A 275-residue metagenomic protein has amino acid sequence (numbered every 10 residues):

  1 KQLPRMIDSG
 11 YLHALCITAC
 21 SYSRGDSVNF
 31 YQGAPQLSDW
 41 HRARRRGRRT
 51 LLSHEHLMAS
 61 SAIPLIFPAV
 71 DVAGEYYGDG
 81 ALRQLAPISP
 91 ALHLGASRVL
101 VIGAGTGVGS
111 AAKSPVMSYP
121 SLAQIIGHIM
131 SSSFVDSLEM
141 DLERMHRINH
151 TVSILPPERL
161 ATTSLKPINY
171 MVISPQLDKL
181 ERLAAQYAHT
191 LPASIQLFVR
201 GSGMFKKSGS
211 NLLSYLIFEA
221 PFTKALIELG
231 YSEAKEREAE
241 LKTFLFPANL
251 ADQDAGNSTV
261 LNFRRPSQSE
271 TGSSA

Functional and structural regions predicted by a protein language model:
K1-A275: Patatin-like phospholipase
